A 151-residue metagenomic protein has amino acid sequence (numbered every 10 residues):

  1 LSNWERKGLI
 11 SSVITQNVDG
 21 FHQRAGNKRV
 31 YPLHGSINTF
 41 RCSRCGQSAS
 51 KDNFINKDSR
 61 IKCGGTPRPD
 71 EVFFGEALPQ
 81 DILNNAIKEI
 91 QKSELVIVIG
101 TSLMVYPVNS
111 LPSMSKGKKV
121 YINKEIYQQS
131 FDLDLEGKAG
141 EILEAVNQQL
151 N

Functional and structural regions predicted by a protein language model:
S2-N151: Conserved catalytic alpha/beta core of Sir2/sirtuin-type deacylases, generalized to analogous enzyme cores that bind
